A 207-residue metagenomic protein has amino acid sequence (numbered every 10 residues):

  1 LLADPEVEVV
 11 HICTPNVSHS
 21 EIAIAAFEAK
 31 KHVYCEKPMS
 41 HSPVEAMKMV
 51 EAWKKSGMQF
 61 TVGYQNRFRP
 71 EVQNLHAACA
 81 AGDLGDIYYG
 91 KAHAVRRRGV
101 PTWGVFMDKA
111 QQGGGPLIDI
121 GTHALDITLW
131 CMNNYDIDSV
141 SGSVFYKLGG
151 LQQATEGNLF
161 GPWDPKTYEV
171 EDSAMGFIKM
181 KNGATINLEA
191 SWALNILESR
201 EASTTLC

Functional and structural regions predicted by a protein language model:
L1-V7: A structured beta-alpha segment of the ubiquitous adenosine-cofactor-binding alpha/beta core
L2, I24, V50, H76 (+2 more regions): Non-transmembrane alpha-helical segments in soluble domains of secreted/periplasmic/extracellular proteins
E6, T14-P15, A190: Short glycine-/small-residue-rich Rossmann-like dinucleotide-binding loops
E8-V9, Y89: Short, Asp-centered acidic motifs that coordinate Mg2+ and/or phosphate in catalytic or ligand-binding sites
V9, P15-N16, S20-R67, G82: Beta-strand-loop-alpha-helix segment that lines the small-molecule cofactor/substrate pocket of alpha/beta enzymes
S18-H19, G99, G149, N195: Short glycine-rich, flexible loops that bind phosphorylated cofactors or substrates
M58, N66-T167: Predominantly a Rossmann-like dinucleotide-binding segment in NAD(P)-dependent oxidoreductases
D164-A174, K179-C207: NAD(P)-dinucleotide binding in Rossmann-like oxidoreductases
